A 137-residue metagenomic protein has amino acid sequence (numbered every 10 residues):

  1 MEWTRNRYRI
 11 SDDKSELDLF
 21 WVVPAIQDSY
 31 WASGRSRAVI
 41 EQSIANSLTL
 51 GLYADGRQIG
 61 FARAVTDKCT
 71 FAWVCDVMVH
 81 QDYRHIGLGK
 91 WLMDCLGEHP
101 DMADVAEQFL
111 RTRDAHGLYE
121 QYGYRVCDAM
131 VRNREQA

Functional and structural regions predicted by a protein language model:
M1-R35: Short amphipathic alpha-helix that is part of the acyltransferase structural core
L17, C69, D114-G117: Short alpha-helical
A38-D55, I59-M78: A conserved beta-strand-loop-helix scaffold within acyl/acetyltransferase catalytic domains
Y83-L92: Conserved acetyl-CoA pyrophosphate-binding loop and the N-cap/start of the following alpha-helix in GNAT-like
K90, M102-A137: Conserved active-site alpha-helix within GNAT-family acetyltransferase domains
